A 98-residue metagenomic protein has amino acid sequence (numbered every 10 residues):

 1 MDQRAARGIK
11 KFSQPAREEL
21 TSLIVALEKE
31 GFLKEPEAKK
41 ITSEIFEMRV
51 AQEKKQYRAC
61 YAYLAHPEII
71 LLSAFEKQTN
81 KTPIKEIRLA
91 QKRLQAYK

Functional and structural regions predicted by a protein language model:
M1-Q56, A65-I69, E76-K98: Basic, Lys/Arg-enriched alpha-helical interface segments
